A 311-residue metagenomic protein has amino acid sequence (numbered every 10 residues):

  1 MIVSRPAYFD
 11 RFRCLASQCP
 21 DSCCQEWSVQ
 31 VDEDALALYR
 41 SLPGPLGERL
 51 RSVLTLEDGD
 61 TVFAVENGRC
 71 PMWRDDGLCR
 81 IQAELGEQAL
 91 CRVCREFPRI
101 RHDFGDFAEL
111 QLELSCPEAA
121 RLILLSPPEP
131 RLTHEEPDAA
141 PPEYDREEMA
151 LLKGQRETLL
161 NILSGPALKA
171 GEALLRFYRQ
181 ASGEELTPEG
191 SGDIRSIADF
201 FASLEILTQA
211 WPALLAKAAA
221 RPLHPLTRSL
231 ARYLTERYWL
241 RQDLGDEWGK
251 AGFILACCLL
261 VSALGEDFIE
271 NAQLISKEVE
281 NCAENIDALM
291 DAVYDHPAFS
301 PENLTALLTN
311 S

Functional and structural regions predicted by a protein language model:
M1-S4: Short, Gly/Pro- and small/polar-rich lid/capping loops
F9-G59: Polybasic, low-complexity association/targeting segments
R11-Q18, E129, T227-E236: Short, compositionally biased low-complexity segments
R11-V29, V65-I100, E113-A120: Local cysteine-cluster metal-coordination motifs and their immediate loop/turn environment, predominantly Fe-S cluster
C14, E84, D145, M149 (+1 more regions): Short, charged/polar micro-motifs that form catalytic or ligand-binding hotspots
L56-R80, E84-Q88, L175-I197: Extended cationic-aromatic binding surfaces that line active-site or macromolecule-binding grooves and engage
G77, L85-L168: Internal, well-ordered alpha/beta segment that forms a basic, Gly-enriched binding/recognition surface
T158-S311: Hydrophobic, aromatic-lined core segments that form the binding pocket/scaffold for planar heteroaromatic ligands
